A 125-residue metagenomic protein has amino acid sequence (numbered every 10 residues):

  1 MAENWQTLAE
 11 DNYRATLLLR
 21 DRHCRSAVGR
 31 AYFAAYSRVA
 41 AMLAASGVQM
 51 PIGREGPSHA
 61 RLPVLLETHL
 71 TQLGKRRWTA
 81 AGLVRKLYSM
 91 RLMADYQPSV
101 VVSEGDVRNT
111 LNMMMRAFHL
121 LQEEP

Functional and structural regions predicted by a protein language model:
M1-P125: Terminal alpha-helical segments
